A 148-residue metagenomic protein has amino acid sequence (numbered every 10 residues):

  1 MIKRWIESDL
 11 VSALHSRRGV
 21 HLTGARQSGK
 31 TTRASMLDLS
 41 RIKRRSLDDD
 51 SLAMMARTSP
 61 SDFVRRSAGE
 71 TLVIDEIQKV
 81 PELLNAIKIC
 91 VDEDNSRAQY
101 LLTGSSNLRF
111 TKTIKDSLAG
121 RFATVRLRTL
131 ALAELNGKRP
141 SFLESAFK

Functional and structural regions predicted by a protein language model:
M1-L14: Pre-Walker A adenine-sensing motif
G19-L22: Hydrophobic anchor at the beta1->P-loop junction of P-loop NTPases
A25: P-loop (Walker A) phosphate-binding loop of NTP-binding proteins
K30-T31: Conserved lysine of the Walker
I42-I74: Short glycine-rich substrate-engagement loop in P-loop NTPases that contacts/grips substrate
E76-V80, S106: Conserved Walker B
L84-L108, K112-S117: Conserved catalytic/switch belt of AAA+ P-loop NTPases
S105-N107, T111-K148: Interdomain motor-coupling "hinge/lid" segment immediately C-terminal to the ATP-binding subdomain of NTP-driven enzymes
